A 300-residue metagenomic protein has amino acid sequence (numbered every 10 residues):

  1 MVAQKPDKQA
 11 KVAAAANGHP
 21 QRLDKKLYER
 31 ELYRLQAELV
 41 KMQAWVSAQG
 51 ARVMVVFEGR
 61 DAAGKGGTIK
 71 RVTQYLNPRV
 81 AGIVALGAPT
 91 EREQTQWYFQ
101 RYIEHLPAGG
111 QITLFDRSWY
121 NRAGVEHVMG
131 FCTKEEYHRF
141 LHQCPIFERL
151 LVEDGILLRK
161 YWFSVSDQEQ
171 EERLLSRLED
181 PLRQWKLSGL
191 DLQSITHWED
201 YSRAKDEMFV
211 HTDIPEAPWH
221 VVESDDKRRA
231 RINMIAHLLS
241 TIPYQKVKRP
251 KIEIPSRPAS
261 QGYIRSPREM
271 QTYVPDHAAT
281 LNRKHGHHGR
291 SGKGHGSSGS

Functional and structural regions predicted by a protein language model:
M1-S300: Glycine-rich phosphate-binding loop of ATP-dependent small-molecule kinases
